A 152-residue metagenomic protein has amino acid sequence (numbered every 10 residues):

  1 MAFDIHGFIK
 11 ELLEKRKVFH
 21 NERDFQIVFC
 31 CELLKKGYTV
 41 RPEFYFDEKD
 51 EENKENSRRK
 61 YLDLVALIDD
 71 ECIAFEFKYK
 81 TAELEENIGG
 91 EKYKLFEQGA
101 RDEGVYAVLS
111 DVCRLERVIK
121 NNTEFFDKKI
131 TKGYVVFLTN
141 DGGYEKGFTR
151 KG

Functional and structural regions predicted by a protein language model:
M1-K35: Interdomain/boundary linker segments immediately adjacent to catalytic/signaling cores
H20, D24, V28, R59 (+1 more regions): Short, well-structured alpha-helical interface segments that form or flank functional binding sites
L33-V65: A short acidic/basic microdomain associated with nuclease active sites
G37, D70-E71, I130-K132: A general structural motif
R41, I73, G133-V136: A structural signal for isolated positions on well-ordered beta-strands in alpha/beta enzyme cores
L62-F77, A82-L84: Active-site beta-strand-loop-beta-strand hairpin of nuclease catalytic cores that positions key catalytic residues
Y79-K146, K151: Catalytic cores of nucleic-acid endonucleases
